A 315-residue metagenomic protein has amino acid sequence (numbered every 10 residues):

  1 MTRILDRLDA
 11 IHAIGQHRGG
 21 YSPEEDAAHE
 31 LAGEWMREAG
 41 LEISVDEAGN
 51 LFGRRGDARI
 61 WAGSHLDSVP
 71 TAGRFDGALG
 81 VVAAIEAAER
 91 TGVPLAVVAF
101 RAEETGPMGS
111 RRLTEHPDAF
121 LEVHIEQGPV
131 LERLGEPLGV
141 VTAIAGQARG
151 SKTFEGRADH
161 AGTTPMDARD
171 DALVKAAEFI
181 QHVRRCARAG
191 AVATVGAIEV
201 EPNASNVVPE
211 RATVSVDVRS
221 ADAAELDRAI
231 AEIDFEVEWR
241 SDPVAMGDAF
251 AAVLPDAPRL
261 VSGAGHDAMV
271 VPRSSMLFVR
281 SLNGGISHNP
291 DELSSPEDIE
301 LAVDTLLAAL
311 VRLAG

Functional and structural regions predicted by a protein language model:
M1-P23, V237: N-terminal capping segment at the start of a domain
R7, G63-S64, A257-D304, L310: Zn-dependent metallopeptidase/amidohydrolase metal-coordination segment
H17-R55: A non-catalytic alpha/beta surface segment that caps or lines the substrate-entry region of metallo-dependent hydrolase
H17-Y21, T194-A204, V214-A221, F235-A251 (+1 more regions): A short beta-alpha structural unit
S68-P117: A generic, well-ordered mixed alpha/beta core segment in the N-terminal half of proteins
G106, R111-A223: Midchain, well-structured core segments that form catalytic/ion-binding scaffolds
F120-T142, I180-R188, F235-S281: Active-site-adjacent substrate-binding region of metalloamidase/peptidase-like peptide-processing proteins
H160, P165-R188, S281-G315: His/Asp/Glu-rich mid-to-C-terminal helical/loop segments that flank catalytic regions of hydrolases
